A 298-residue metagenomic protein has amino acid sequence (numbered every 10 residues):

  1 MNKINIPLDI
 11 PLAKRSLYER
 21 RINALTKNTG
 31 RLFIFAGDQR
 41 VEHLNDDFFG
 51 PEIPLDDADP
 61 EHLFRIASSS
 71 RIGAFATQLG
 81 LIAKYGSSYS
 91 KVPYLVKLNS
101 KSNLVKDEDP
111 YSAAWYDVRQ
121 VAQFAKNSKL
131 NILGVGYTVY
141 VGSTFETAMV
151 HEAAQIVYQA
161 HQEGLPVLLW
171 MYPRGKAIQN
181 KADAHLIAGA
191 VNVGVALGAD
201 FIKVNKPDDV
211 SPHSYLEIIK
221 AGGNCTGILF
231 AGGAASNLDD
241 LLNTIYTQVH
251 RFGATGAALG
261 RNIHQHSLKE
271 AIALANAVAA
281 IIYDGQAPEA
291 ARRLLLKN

Functional and structural regions predicted by a protein language model:
M1-H43, S87-K91, Y215-L216, L294: N-terminal amphipathic alpha-helix/helix-capping segment at the start of soluble metabolic enzymes
M1-I6, T255, A280, Q286: Structured C-terminal cap/extension of enzyme domains
A13-I22, D59-H62, L79-L81: Short alpha-helical segments and helix-capping/turn motifs at coil-helix boundaries
G37, L79, K206, G232-G233 (+1 more regions): Short secondary-structure boundary segments
V41-A74, L81-L104, E108-I228, D239-T255 (+2 more regions): Alpha/beta enzyme core
D209-V210, G233-L238, I263-Q265: Short Gly/Pro-enriched loop/turn and capping motifs at secondary-structure junctions
H250, H264-N298: C-terminal helical cap(s) of enzyme catalytic domains, especially alpha/beta-barrels
G256-H266: Short acidic/histidine-rich active-site segments
